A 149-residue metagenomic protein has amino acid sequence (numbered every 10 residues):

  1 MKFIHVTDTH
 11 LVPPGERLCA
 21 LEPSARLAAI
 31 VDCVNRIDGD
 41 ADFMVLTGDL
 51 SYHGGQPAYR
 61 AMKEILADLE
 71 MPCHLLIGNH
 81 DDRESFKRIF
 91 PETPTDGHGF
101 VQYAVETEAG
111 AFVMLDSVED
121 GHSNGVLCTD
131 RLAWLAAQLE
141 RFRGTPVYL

Functional and structural regions predicted by a protein language model:
M1-A61: N-terminal active-site segment of His-dependent metallophosphoesterases
M1-H5, A104-M114, E140-P146: Beta-strand-turn-beta hairpins that frame and shape the catalytic cleft of phosphate-ester-processing enzymes
V6-T7, D42-D49, C73-N79, D116 (+1 more regions): Active-site neighborhood of phospho(di)ester-bond hydrolases with catalytic His/Asp-centered motifs
G15-R17, L50, V118-T129: Surface-exposed cleft-lining segments at the edges of enzyme active sites
A29-I30, R88-Y103, L135: Alpha-helical scaffolding within the catalytic cores of extracellular/periplasmic polymer-degrading hydrolases
I30-F43, G125-L149: His/acidic metal-ligating clusters that form di-metal
L46-A67, D82-T95, G125: Metal-dependent catalytic neighborhoods of phosphoester/phosphodiester hydrolases
L66-E70, F142: Short, conserved loop/helix-junction motifs that constitute active-site signature segments in enzyme catalytic cores
